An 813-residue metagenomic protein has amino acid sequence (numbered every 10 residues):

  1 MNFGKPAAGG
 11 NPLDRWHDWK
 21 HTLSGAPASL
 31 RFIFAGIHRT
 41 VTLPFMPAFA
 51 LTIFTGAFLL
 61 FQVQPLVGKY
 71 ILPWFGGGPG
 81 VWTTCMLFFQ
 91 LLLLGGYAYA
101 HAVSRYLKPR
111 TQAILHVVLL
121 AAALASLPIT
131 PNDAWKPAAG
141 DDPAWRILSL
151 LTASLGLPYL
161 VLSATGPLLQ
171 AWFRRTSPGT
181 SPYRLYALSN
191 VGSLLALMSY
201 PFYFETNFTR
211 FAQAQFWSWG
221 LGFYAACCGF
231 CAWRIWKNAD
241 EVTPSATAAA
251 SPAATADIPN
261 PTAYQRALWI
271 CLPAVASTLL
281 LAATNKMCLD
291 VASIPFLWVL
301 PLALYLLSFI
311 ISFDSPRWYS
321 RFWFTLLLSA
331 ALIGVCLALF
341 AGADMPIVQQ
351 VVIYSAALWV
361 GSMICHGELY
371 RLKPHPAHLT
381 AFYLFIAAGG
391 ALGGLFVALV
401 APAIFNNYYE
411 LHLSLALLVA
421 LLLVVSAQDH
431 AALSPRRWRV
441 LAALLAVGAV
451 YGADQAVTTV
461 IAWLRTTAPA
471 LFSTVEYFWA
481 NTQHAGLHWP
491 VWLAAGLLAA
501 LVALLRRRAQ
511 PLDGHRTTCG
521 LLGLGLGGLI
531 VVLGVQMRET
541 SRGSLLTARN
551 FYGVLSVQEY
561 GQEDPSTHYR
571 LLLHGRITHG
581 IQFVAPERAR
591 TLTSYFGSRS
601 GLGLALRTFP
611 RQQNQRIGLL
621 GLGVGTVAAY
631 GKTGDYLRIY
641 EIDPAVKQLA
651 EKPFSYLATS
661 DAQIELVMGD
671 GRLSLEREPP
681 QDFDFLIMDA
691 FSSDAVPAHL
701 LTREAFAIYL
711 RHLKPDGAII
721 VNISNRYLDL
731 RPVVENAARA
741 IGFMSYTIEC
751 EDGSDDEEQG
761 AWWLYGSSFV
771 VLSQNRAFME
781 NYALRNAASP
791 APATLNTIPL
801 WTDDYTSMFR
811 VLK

Functional and structural regions predicted by a protein language model:
M1-P44: Intrinsic disorder/low-complexity segments
I37-N796, D803-K813: Alpha-helical transmembrane segments of multi-pass membrane proteins
